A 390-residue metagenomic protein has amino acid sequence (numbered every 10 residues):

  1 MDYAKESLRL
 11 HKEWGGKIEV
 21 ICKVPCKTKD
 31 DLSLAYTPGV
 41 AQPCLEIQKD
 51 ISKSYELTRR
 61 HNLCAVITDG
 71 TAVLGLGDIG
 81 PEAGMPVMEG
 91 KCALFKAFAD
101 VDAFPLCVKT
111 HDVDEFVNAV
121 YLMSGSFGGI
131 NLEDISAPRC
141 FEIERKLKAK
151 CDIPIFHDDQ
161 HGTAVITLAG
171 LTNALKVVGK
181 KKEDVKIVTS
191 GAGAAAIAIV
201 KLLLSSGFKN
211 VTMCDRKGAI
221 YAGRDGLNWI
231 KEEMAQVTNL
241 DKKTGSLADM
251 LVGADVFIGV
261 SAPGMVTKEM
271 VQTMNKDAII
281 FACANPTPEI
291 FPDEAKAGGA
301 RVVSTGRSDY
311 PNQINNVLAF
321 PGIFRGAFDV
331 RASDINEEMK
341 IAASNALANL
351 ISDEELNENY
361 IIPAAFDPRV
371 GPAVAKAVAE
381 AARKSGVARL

Functional and structural regions predicted by a protein language model:
M1-I155, A375, A381, S385-R389: N-terminal ligand-binding/catalytic initiation module
K12, Y55-R60, K96-A97, L122-S124 (+8 more regions): Solvent-exposed alpha-helices and their adjacent loops that cap or buttress functional pockets in soluble metabolic
D69-T71, I79, V108-K109, D134-A137 (+5 more regions): Short, ordered loop/turn segments at secondary-structure junctions
L74, I79-A99, C151, H157 (+2 more regions): Glycine-rich phosphate/diphosphate-binding loop of Rossmann-like nucleotide-binding domains
P105, N131-D134, I155-D158, T189 (+5 more regions): General beta-strand structural signal in soluble alpha/beta enzymes
D158-D159, V178, A282-L390: Adenosine-phosphate binding glycine-rich loop
E232-R301, R307-D309: Rossmann-like adenosine-cofactor binding region
